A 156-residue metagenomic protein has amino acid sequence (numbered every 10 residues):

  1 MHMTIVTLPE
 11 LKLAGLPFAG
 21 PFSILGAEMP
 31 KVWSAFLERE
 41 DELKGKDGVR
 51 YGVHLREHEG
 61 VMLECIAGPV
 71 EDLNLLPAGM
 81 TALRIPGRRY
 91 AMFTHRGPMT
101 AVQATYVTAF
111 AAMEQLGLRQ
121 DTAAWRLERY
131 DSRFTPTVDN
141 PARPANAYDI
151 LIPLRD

Functional and structural regions predicted by a protein language model:
M1-D156: A solvent-exposed interaction/effector surface
